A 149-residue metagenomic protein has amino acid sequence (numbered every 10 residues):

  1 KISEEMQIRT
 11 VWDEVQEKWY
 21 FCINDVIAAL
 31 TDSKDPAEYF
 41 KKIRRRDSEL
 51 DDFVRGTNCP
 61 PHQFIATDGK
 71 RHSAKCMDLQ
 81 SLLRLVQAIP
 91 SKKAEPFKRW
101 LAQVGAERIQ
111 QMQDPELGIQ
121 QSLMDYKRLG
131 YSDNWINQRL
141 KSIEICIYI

Functional and structural regions predicted by a protein language model:
K1-I149: An anion-engaging/catalytic patch
